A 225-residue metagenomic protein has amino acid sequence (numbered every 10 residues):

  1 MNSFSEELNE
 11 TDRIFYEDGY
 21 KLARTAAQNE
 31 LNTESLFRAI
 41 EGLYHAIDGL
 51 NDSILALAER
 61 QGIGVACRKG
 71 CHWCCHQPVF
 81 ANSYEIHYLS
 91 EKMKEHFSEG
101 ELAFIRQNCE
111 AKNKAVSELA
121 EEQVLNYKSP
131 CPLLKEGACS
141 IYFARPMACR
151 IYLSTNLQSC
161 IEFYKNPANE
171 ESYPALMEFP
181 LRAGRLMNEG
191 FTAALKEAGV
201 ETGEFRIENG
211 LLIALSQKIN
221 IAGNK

Functional and structural regions predicted by a protein language model:
M1-A138, Y142-K225: Short loop/turn segments that flank or connect secondary-structure elements
